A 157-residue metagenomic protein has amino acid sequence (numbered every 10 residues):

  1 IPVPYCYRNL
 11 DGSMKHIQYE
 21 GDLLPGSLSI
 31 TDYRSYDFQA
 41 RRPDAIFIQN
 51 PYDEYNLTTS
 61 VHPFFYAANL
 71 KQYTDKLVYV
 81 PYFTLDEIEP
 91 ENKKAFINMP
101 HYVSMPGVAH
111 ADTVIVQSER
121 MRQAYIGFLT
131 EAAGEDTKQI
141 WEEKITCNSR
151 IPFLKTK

Functional and structural regions predicted by a protein language model:
I1-S149: Active-site and donor-binding regions of nucleotide-sugar-utilizing enzymes
C147-K157: Short, conserved secondary-structure transition motifs
